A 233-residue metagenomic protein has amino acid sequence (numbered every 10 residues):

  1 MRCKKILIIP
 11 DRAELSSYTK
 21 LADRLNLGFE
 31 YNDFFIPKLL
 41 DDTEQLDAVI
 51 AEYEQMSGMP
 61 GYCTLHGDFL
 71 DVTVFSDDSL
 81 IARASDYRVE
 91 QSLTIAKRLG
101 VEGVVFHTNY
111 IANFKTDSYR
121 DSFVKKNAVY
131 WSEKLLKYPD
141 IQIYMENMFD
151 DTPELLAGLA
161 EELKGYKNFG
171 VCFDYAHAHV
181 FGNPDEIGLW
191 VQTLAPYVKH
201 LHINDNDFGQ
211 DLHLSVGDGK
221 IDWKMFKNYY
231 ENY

Functional and structural regions predicted by a protein language model:
M1-Q91: N-terminal pre-domain/capping segments
R2-P10, L27-Y31, C63-G67, V104-F106 (+3 more regions): Hydrophobic faces of well-ordered beta-strands that scaffold small-molecule active sites in alpha/beta enzyme cores
R12-E14, D33-F35, F69-D71, T108-A112 (+3 more regions): Active-site-proximal loop/turn and secondary-structure-junction residues that shape catalytic pockets, frequently
S17-N26, T43-L65, Q91-G100, E133-Y138 (+3 more regions): Acidic (Asp/Glu)-rich catalytic clusters
K38-L40, D71-S76, A112-D117, V180-G182 (+1 more regions): A short acidic, helix-capping loop that chelates divalent metal ions and anchors anionic groups
E44-V49, I81-V89, R120-V129, A157-G158 (+2 more regions): Charged helix-capping and loop-helix junction motifs
F75-G170: Active-site acidic/histidine proton-transfer and metal-coordination neighborhood in alpha/beta enzyme cores
S132-K220: Acidic/histidine-rich catalytic cores of soluble enzymes
